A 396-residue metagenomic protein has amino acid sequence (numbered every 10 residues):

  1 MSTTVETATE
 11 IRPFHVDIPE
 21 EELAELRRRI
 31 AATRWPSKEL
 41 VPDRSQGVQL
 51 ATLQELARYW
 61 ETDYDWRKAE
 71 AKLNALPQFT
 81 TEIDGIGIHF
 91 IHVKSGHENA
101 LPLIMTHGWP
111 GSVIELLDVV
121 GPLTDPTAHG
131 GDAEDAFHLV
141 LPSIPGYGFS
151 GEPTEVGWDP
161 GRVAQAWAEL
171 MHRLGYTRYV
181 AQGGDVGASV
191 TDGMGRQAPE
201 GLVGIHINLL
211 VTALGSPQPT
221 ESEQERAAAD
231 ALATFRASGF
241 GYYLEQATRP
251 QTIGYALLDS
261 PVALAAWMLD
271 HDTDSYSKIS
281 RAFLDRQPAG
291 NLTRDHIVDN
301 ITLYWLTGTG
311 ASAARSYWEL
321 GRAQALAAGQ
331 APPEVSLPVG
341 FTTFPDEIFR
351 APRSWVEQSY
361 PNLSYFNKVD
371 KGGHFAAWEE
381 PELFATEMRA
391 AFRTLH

Functional and structural regions predicted by a protein language model:
E22-K94, H296, W305-G308, S312-A327: Non-catalytic accessory segments flanking enzyme active sites
W66-K68, G131, I144-W158, D192 (+1 more regions): Glycine-rich "HGGG/HGxG" loop immediately N-terminal to the catalytic nucleophile of the alpha/beta-hydrolase
A100-G108: Short beta-strand element of the alpha/beta-hydrolase
W109-G121: The serine-hydrolase catalytic nucleophile loop
P122, P126-A128, T177-E223, A227: Conserved hydrolase catalytic core segment
L123-F149: Conserved alpha/beta-hydrolase
G161-Y179, S189: Conserved acidic catalytic loop of the alpha/beta-hydrolase fold
Q246-H396: C-terminal subdomain of alpha/beta-hydrolase-fold enzymes, centered on the catalytic histidine and its supporting
